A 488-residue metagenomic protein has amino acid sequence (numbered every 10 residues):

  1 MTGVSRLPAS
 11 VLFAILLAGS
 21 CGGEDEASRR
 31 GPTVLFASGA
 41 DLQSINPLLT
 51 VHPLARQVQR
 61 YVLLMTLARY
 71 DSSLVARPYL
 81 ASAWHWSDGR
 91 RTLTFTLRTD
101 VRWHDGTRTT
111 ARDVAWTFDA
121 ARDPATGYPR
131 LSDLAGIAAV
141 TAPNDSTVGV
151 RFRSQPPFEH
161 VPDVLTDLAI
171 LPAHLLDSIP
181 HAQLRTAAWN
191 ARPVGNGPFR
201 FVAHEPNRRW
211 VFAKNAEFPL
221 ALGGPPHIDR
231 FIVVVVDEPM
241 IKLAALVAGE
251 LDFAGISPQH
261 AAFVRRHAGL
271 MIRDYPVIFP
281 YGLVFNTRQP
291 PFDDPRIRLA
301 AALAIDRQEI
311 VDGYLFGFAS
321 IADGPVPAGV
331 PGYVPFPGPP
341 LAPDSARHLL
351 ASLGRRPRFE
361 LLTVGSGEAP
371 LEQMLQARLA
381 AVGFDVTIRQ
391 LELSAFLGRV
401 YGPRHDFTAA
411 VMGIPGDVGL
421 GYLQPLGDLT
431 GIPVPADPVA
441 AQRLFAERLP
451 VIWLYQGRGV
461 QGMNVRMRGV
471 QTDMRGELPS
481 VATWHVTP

Functional and structural regions predicted by a protein language model:
F36, A380-G427: Periplasmic binding protein-like
A37-D88, W116-D119, R192-N196: N-terminal lobe/hinge region of extracytoplasmic solute-binding protein
S82-G127, P143, G149-R151, K242-A245 (+1 more regions): Aromatic- and charge-enriched surface segment that lines or borders ligand/interaction sites
T96, L131-S178: Surface-exposed binding/hinge segments that line and control ligand-binding clefts or catalytic entry sites
T166-G223, R230, E238, D344 (+2 more regions): Gly/Pro-rich hinge or "lid" segments in bacterial periplasmic/extracellular proteins
A187, E217-V264, D385: Ligand-site clamp/hinge motif
K214-A216, D293-A377, L444, V451 (+1 more regions): Append "and occasionally in soluble cytosolic enzymes with long acidic Gly/Pro-rich linkers
Q461-P488: Long beta-strand-rich cores associated with HINT superfamily self-processing modules
